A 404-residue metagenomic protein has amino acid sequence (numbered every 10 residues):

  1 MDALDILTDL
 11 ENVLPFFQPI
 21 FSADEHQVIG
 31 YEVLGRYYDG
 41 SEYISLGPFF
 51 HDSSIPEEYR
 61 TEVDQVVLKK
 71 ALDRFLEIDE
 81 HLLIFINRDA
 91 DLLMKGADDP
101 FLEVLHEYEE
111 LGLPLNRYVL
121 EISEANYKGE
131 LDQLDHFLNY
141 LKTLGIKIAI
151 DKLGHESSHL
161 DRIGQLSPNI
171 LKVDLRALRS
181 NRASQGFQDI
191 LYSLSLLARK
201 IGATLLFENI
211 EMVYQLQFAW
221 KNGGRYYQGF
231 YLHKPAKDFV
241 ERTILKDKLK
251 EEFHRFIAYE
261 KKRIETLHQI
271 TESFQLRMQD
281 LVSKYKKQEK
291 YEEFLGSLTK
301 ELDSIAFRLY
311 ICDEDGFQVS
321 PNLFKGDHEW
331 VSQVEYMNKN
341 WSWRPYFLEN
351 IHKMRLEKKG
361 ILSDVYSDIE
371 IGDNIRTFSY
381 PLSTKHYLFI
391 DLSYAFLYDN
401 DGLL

Functional and structural regions predicted by a protein language model:
M1-D52, Y366: Active-site core of bacterial EAL-family cyclic-dinucleotide phosphodiesterase domains
D2-L7, L14-P15, H51-E58, E77-L83 (+2 more regions): Intrinsically disordered, low-complexity terminal regulatory regions
V13-F17, I361, E370-Y380: A short beta-strand signature within small-molecule sensing/ligand-binding domains used in signal transduction
E62-Q133: Catalytic core of bacterial c-di-GMP phosphodiesterases, primarily the EAL and HD-GYP domains, capturing alpha-helical
L111-R179, T204-W220, Y226-L232: The catalytic core of metal-dependent phosphodiesterases that act on cyclic dinucleotides
G186-T266: Contiguous mid-protein beta-loop-alpha structural module that forms a pocket-lining wall or clamp of enzyme active
D327-D364: Extracytoplasmic/periplasmic sensor domains and loops in membrane signaling proteins
I375-L404: Conserved beta-strands of PAS-like sensory domains
